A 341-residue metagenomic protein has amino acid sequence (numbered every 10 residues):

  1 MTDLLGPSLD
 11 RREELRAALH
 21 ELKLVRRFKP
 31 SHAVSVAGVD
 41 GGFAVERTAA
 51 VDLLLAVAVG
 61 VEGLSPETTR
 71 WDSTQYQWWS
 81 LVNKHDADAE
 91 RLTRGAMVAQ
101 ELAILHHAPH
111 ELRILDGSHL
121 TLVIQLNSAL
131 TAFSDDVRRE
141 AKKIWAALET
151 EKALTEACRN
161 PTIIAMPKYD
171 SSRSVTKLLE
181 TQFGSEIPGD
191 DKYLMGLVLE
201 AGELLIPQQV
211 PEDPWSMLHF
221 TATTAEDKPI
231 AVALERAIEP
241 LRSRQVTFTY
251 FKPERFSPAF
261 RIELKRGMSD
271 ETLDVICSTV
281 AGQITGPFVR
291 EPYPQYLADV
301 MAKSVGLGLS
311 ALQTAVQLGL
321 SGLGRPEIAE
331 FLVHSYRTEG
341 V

Functional and structural regions predicted by a protein language model:
M1-P30, V34-S35, E90, G95-V341: Long, contiguous domain-sized segments
V34-A44: Two-metal-ion RNase H-like nuclease active-site motif
F43-V45, L120-T121: A short acidic, glycine/proline-enriched capping/turn motif at secondary-structure boundaries, especially helix N-cap
A44-H85: Acidic, metal-ligating active-site segments
